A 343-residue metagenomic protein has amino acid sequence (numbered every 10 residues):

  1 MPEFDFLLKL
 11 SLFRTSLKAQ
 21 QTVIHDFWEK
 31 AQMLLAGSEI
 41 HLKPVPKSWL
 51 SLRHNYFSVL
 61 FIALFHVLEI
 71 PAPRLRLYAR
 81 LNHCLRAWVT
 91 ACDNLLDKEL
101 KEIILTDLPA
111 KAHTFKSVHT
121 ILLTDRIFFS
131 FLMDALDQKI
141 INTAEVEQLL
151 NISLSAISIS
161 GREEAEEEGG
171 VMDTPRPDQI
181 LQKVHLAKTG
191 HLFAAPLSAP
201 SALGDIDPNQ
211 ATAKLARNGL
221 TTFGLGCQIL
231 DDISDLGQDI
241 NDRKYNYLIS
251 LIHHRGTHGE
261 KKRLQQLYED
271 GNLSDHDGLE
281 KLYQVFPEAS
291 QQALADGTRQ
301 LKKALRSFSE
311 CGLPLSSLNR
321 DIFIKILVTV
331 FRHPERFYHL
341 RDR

Functional and structural regions predicted by a protein language model:
M1-D107, E163-R176, I326-R343: Conserved N-terminal diphosphate/IPP-binding helix and adjacent helical/loop segment of trans-prenyltransferase domains
A19-A36, V45-L60, V118-L230, S234-I240 (+1 more regions): All-alpha helical catalytic cores of prenyl diphosphate-utilizing isoprenoid enzymes
A63, T90-A112, T124, E166-G170 (+2 more regions): Acidic, Mg2+-coordinating active-site segments of isoprenoid diphosphate-utilizing enzymes
P71-L77, N142-E145, N209-T212, A293 (+1 more regions): Residue-level recognition of alpha-helical structural elements
N82-L96, T114-D134: Internal, hydrophobic cores of structured domains that mediate oligomerization or house catalytic pockets within large
C84, W88, I121, R217-G219 (+3 more regions): Small-residue hotspots
L122-A144, R255-S307: Primarily interfacial, aromatic-capped hydrophobic alpha-helices that serve as membrane anchors
Q291-R343: Short hairpin/turn module used for nucleic-acid contact or packing/dimerization
